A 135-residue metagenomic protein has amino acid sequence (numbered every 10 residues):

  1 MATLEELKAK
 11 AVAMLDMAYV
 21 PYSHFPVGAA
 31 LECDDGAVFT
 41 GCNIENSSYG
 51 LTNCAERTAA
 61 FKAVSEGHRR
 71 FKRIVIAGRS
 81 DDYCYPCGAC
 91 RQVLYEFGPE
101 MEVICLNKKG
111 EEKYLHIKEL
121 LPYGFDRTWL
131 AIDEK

Functional and structural regions predicted by a protein language model:
M1-A2, F39-T40: Polybasic, low-complexity association/targeting segments
A2-V20, H68-K135: C-terminal binding/interaction regions
A11, A29-A30, A59, A63: Small-residue (primarily alanine) positions within well-ordered alpha-helices, especially packing/interaction faces
H24-C33: Short beta-strand scaffold segments in enzyme catalytic cores
E32-D34, N43-I44: Histidine- and/or cysteine-centered catalytic micro-motif in compact active-site loops
A37-V38, E112: Hydrophobic "anchor" residues
N43-T58: Compact, glycine-rich, soluble single-domain proteins
C54-V75: Short, solvent-exposed cationic patches
